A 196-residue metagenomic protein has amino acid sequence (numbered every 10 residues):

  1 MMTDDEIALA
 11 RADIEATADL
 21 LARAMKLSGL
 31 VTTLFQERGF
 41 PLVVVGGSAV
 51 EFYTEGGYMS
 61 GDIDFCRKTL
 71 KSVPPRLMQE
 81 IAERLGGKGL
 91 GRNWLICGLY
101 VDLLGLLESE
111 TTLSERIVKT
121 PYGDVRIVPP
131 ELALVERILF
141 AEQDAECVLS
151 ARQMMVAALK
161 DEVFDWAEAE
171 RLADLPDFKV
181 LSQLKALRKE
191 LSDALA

Functional and structural regions predicted by a protein language model:
M1-A196: Compositionally biased terminal segments of proteins
